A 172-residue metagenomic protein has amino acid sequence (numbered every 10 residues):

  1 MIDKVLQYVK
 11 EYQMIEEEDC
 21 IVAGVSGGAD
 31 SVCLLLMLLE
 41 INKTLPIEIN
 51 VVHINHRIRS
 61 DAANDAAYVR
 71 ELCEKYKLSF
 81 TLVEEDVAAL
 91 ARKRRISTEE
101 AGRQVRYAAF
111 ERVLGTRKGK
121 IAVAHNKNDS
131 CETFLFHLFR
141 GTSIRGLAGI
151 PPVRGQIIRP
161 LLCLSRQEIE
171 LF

Functional and structural regions predicted by a protein language model:
M1-V25, A29-F172: Core alpha/beta nucleotide-donor-binding catalytic domains of modification enzymes
